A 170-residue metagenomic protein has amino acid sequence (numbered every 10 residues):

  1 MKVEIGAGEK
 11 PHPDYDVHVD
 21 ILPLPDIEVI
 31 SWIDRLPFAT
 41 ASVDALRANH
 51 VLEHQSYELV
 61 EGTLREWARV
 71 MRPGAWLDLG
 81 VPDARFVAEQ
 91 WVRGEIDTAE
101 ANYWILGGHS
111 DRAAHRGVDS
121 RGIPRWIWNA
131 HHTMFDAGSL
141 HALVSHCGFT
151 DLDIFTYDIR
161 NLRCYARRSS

Functional and structural regions predicted by a protein language model:
K2-F86, N161-S169: Conserved SAM-binding loop
L59-E66, V70-R72, W76-S169: S-adenosyl-L-methionine-dependent methyltransferase catalytic module, highlighting the catalytic core
